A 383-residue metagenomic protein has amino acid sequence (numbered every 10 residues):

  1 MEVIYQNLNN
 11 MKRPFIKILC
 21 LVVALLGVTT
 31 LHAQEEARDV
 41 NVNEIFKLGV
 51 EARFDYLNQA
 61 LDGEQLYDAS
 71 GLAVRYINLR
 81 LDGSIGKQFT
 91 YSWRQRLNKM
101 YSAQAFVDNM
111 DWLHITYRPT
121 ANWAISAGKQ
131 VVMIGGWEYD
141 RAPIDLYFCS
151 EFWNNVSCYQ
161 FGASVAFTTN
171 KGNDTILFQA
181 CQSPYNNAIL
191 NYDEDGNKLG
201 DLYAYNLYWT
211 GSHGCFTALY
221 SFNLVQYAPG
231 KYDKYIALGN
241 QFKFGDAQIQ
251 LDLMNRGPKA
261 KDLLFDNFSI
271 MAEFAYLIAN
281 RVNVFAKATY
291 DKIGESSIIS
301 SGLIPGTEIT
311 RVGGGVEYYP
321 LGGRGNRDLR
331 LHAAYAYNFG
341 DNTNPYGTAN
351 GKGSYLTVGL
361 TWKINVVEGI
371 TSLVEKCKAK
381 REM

Functional and structural regions predicted by a protein language model:
M1-E36: Bacterial Sec-dependent N-terminal signal peptides
I18-L19, V23, G27, Q59 (+2 more regions): A periodicity- and composition-biased signal for non-globular, repetitive helical segments
T30-K47, E368-M383: Sec-dependent signal peptide cleavage junction
E35-E36, I45-K47, Q65, S102 (+3 more regions): Signature for the C-terminal beta-barrel architecture of outer-membrane proteins
A37-N58, D68-Y185, T210-H213, I293: Outer membrane beta-barrel
L57, L61-Y67, E138, F216-M383: Outer-membrane beta-barrel pore domains
